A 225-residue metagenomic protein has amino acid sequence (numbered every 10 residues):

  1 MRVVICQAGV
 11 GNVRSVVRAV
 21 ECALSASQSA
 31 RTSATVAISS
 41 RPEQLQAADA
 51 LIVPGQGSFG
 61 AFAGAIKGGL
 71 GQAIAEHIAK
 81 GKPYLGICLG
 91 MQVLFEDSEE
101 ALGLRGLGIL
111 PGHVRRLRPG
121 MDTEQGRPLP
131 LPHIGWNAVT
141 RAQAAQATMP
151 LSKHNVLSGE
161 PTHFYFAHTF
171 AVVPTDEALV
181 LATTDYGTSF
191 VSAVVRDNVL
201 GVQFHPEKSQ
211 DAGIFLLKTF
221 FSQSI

Functional and structural regions predicted by a protein language model:
M1-P83, L89, F95, L102 (+3 more regions): N-terminal beta1-alpha1 cap of cysteine-dependent amidohydrolase-like domains
V3, V36, Y84-L85, L107 (+2 more regions): Hydrophobic/aromatic residues located in beta-strands of well-ordered beta-sheets within soluble catalytic
V20, L24, Q143, T184-Y186: Short acidic, glycine-rich loop/turn motifs
A37-S40, G69-A73, P150-S152, A167-H168 (+1 more regions): A generic local structural motif
Q46-A47, K80, G103, E160 (+2 more regions): Residue-level preference for short coil/turn positions at secondary-structure junctions
C88, H168, H205: Histidine-centered divalent metal-coordination motifs
E99-T184: Pocket-forming structural segment of enzyme catalytic cores
P161-H163, A171-I225: C-terminal and late-domain segments of enzyme folds
